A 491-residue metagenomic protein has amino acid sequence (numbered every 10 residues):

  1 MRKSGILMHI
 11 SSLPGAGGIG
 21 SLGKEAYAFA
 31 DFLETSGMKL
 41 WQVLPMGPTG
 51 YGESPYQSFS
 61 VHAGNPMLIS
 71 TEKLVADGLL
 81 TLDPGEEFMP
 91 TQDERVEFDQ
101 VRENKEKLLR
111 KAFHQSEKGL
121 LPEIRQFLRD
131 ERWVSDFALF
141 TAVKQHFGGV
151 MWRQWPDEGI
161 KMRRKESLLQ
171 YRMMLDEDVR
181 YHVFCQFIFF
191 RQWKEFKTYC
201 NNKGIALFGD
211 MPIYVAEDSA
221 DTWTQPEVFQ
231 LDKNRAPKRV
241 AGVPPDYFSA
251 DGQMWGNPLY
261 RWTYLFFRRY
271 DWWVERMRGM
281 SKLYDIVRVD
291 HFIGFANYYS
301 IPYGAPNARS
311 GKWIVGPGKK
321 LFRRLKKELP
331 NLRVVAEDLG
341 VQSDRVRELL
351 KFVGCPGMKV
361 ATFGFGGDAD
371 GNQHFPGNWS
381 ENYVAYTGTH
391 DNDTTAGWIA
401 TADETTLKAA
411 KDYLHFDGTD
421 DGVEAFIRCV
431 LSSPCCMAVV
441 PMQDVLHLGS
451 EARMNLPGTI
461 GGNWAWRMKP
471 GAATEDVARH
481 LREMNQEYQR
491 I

Functional and structural regions predicted by a protein language model:
M1-L79: Trp/Phe/Arg-rich N-terminal binding region typifying the photolyase-homology
H9, G15, E53-Q186, F190 (+3 more regions): Alpha-amylase-like alpha-glycosidases and glucanotransferases acting on alpha-linked glucans and related
F29, F196, V346: Aromatic/hydrophobic pocket-lining residues that form π-stacking "cages" and hydrophobic walls in ligand
E34, W193-N201, K326, L350-K351: Surface-exposed amphipathic alpha-helices with a cationic face
M38-P45, C200, A206-P212, K282-G294: Short acidic catalytic loops
H182-V215: Conserved, well-ordered alpha-helix/loop/beta-strand core segments that scaffold catalytic motifs
W466, G471-I491: Terminal-tail/helix-coil boundary detector
